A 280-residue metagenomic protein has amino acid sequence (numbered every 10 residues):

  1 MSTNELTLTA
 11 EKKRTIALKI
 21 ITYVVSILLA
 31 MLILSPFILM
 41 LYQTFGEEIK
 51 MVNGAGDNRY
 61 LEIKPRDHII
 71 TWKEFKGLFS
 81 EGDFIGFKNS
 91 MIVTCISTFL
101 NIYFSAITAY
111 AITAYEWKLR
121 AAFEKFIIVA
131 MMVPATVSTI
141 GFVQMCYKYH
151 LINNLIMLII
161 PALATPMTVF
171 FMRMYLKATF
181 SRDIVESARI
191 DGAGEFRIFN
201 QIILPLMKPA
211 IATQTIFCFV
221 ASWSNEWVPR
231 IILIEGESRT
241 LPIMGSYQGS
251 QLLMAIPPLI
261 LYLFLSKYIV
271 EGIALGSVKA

Functional and structural regions predicted by a protein language model:
L6-R14, L18-A280: A structural signal for multi-pass alpha-helical bundles of membrane permease subunits that mediate small-molecule
